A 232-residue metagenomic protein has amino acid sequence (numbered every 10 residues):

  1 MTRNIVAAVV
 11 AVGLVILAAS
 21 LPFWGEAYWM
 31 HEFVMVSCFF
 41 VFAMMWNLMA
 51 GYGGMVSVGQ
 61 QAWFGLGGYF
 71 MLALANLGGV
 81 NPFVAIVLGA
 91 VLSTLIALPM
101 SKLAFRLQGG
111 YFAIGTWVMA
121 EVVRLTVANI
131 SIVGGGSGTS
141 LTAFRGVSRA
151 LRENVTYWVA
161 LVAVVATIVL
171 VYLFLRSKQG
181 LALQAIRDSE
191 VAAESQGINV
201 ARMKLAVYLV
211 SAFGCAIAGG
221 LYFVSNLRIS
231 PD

Functional and structural regions predicted by a protein language model:
M1-D232: Transmembrane alpha-helices and adjacent helix-loop boundaries
